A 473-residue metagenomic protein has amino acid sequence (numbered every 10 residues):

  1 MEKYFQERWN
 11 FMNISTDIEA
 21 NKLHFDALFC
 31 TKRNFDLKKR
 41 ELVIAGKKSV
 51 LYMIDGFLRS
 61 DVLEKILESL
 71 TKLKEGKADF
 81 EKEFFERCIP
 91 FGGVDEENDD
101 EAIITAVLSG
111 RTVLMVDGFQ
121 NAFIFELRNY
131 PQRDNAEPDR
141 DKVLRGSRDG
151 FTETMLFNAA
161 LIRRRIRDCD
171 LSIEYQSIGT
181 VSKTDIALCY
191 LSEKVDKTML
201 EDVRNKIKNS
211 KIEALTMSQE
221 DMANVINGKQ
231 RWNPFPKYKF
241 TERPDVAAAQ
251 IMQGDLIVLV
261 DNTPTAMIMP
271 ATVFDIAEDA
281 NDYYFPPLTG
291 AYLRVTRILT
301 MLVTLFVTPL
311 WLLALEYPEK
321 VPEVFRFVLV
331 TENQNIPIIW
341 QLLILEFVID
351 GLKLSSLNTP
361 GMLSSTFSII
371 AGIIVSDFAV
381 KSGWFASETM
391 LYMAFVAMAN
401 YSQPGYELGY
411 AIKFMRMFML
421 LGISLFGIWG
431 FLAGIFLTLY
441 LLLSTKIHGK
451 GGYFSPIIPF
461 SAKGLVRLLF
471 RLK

Functional and structural regions predicted by a protein language model:
M1-L310, A314-K320, F327, L442-K473: Membrane-embedded alpha-helical signal segments
R145, S382, F426: Short glycine-rich loop/turn motifs that provide flexible caps or phosphate-binding loops at active sites
R167, K208, K353, V380 (+1 more regions): Short polybasic/polar patches that bind polyanions
I257-V258, T265, A271-M419: Transmembrane alpha-helical segments that form the functional core of multipass membrane systems
S387-T389, M393-K473: Hydrophobic alpha-helical transmembrane segments of membrane transport and translocation systems, primarily multi-pass
